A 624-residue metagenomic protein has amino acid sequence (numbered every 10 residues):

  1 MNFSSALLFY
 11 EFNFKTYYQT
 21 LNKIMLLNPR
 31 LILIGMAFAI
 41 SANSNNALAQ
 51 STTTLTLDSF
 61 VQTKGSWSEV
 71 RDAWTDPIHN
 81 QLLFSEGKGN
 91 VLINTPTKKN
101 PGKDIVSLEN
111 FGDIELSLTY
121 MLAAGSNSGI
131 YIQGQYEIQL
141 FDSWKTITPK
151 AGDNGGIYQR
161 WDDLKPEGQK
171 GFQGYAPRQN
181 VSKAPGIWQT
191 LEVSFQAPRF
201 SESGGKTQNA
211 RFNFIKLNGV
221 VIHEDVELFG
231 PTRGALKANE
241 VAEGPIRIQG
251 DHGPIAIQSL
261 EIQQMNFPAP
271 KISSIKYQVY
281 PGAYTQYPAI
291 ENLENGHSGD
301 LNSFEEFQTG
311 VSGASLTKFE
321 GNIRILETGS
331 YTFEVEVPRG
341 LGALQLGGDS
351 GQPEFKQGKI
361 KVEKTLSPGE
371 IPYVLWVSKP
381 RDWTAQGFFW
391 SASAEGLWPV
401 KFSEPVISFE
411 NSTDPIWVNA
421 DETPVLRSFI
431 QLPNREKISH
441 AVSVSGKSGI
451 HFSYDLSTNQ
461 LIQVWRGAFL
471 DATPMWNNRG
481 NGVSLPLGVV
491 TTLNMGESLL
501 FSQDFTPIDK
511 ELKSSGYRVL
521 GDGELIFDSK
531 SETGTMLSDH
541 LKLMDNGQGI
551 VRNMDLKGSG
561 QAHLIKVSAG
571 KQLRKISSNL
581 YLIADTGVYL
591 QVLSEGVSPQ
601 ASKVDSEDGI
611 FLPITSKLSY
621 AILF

Functional and structural regions predicted by a protein language model:
L33-N43: Bacterial N-terminal signal peptides
Q50-E320, R324, K356, E395-E404: Carbohydrate-interacting regions of secretory-pathway proteins
I93, L108, W398-S538, M544-V551 (+2 more regions): Beta-strand-rich N-terminal accessory domains
S126, E327-F333, S367-E370, R381 (+1 more regions): Short tyrosine-centred short linear motifs in exposed loops/low-complexity segments
I130, G204, I248-Q249, I325 (+3 more regions): Aromatic-lined ligand-binding clefts that engage carbohydrates, nucleic acids, or primary amines
E227-L236, F304, L344-V362, L573-F611: Solvent-exposed beta-strand/loop surfaces of large extracellular or lumenal domains
D251-H252, V374-R381: Short beta-strand-plus-loop segments that form exposed binding edges in beta-rich domains
Y331, D555-L573: Surface-exposed beta-strand/loop patches in extracellular or lumenal glycoproteins
